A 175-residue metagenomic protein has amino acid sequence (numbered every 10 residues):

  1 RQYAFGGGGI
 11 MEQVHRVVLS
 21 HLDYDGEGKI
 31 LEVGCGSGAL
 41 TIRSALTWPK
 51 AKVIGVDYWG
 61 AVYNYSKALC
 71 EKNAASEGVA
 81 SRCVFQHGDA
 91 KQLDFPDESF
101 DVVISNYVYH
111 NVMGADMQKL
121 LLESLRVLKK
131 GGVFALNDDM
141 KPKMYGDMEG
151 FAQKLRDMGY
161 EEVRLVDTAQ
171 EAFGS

Functional and structural regions predicted by a protein language model:
R1-V17: Class I SAM-dependent methyltransferase Rossmann-like catalytic core, especially the SAM/SAH-binding loop
G26-G36, I54: Conserved class I S-adenosyl-L-methionine
S37-P49: Conserved SAM-binding loop of SAM-dependent methyltransferases across substrates and taxa, primarily the Class I
W48, V112-G114, L128-K130: Helix-to-beta-strand junctions that scaffold the AdoMet/dcAdoMet cofactor pocket in Class I SAM-dependent enzymes
V79-A90: Conserved SAM-binding strand-loop segment of SAM-dependent methyltransferases
K91-V103: A short acidic, Gly/Pro-enriched loop at the edge of an enzyme's catalytic core that lines a small-molecule cofactor
Q118-K130: A short glycine-rich, Lys/Arg-flanked "PGG" loop and its adjoining helix->strand segment in the class I
G131-D138: Conserved beta-strand signature within the Rossmann-like core of class I S-adenosyl-L-methionine
